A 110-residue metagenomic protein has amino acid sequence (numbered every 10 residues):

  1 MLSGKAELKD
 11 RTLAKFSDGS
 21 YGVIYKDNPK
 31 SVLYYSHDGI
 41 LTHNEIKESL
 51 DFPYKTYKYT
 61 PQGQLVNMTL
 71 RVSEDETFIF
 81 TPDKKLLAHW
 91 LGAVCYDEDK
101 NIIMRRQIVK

Functional and structural regions predicted by a protein language model:
M1-N67, R71-D75, D99, M104-K110: N-terminal targeting and processing segments
L50, D83-K84: Intrinsically disordered, low-complexity regions enriched in Ser/Pro/Gly/Gln/His and often acidic
G63, T81-P82: Extracellular beta-strand-rich, repetitive "passenger/adhesive" scaffolds that bind or process carbohydrates
L70, K85-K100: Short, exposed beta-strand-loop hairpins at the edges of beta-sheets in extracellular/periplasmic proteins
